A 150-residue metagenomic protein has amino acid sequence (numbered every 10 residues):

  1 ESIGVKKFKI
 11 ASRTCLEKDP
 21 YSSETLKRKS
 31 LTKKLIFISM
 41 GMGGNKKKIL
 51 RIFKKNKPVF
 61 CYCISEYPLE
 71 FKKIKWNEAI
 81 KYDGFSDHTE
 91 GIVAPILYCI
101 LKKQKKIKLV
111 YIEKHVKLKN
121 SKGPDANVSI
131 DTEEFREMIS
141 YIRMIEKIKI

Functional and structural regions predicted by a protein language model:
E1-I150: Catalytic cores and adjacent flexible loops of soluble metabolic enzymes that perform enolate/carbanion chemistry on
